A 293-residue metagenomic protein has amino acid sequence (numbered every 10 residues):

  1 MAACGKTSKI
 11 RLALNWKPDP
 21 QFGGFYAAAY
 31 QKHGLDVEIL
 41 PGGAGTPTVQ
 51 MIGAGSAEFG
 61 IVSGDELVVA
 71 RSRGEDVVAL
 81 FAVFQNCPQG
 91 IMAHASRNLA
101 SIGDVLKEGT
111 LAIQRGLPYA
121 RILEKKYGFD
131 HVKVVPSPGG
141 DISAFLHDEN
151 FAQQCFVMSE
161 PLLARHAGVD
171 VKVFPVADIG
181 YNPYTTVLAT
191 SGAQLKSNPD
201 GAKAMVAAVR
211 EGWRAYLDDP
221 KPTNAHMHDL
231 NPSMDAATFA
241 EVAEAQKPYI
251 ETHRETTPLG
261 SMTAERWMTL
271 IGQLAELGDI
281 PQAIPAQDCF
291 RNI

Functional and structural regions predicted by a protein language model:
A2-A3: C-terminal motif of bacterial Sec signal peptides marking the signal peptidase cleavage site
K6-H147, F151-M158, F174: Short, glycine-/small- and polar/acidic-enriched structural segments that line small-molecule recognition paths
A29, G34, S56, I61-G64 (+9 more regions): Sec/Tat-exported extracytoplasmic proteins
E38, D178, A240-K247, I284-I293: Short linear loop/turn motifs
Q89-A100, Y184-G201, L230: A bilobed periplasmic-binding-protein/Venus flytrap-type ligand-binding module shared by bacterial periplasmic
V157, L163-D178, P183: Extracytoplasmic/periplasmic substrate-binding proteins
S197-L277: Secondary-structure end/capping motifs
W267-I293: Conserved C-terminal helix/tail region of periplasmic/extracytoplasmic solute-binding proteins
